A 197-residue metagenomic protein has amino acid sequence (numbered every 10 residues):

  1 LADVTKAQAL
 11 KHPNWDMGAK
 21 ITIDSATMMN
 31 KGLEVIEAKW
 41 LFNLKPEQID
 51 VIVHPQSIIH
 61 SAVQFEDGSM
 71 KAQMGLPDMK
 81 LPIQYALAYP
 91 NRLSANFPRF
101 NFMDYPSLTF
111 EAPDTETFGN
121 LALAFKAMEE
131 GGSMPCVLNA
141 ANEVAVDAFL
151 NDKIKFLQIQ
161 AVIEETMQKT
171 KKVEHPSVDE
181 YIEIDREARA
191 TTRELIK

Functional and structural regions predicted by a protein language model:
L1-K197: Catalytic, metal-anchored helix/loop core of enzyme active sites in primary metabolism
